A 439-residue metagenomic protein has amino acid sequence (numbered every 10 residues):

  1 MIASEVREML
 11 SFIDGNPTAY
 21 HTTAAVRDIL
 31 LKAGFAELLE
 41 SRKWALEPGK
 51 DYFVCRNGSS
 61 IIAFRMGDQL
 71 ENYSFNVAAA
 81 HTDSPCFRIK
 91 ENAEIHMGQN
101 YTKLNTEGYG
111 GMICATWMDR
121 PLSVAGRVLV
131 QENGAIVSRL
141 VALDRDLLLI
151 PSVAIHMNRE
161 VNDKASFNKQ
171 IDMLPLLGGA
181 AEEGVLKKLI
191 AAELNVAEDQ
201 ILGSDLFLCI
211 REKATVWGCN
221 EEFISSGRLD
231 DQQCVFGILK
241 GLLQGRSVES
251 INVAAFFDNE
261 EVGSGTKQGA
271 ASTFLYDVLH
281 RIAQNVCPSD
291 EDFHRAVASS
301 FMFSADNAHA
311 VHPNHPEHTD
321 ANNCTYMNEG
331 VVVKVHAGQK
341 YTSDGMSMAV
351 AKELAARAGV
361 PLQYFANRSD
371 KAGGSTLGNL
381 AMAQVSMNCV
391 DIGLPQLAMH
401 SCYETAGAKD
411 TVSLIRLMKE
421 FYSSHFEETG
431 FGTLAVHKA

Functional and structural regions predicted by a protein language model:
M1-A439: N-terminal hydrophobic/helix-forming segments and targeting peptides
